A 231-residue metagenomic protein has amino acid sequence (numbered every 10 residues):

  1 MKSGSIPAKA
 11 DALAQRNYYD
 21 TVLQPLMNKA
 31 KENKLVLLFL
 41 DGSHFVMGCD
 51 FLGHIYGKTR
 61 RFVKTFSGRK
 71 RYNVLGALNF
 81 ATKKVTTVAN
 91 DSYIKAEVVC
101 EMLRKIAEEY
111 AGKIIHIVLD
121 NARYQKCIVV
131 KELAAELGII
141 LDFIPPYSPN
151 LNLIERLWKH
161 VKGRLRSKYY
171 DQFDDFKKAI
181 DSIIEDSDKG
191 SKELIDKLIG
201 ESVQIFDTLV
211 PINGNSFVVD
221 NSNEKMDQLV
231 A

Functional and structural regions predicted by a protein language model:
M1-L13, V36, S43-F45: Conserved short alpha-helical interface segments
K2, R61-S67, A135-L153, Y170: RNase H-like polynucleotidyl transferase catalytic core
L13, L119-N121, I128, F143-R164 (+1 more regions): RNase H-like two-metal-ion nuclease catalytic core shared by retroviral integrases and related mobile-element nucleases
Y19-R104, V210-K225: Extended, low-complexity cationic-aromatic segments
N33-L35, I154-A231: C-terminal anion-handling pockets and recognition modules
L40-H44, G76, L103, L119-N121 (+2 more regions): Short, conserved catalytic/metal-binding motifs centered on acidic residues
C49-F51, A96-I144: RNase H-like DDE/DDD metal-dependent nuclease/strand-transfer catalytic core used by mobile genetic elements
Y56-K58, A135-E136, H160-K162: Short, hinge-like loop/turn segments at secondary-structure boundaries
